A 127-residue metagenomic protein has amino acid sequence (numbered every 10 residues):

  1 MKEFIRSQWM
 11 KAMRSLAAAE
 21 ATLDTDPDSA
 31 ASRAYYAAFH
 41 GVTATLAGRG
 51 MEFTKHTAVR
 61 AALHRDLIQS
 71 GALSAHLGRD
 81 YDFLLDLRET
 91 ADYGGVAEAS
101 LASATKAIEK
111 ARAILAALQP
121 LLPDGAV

Functional and structural regions predicted by a protein language model:
M1-V127: Terminal alpha-helical segments
